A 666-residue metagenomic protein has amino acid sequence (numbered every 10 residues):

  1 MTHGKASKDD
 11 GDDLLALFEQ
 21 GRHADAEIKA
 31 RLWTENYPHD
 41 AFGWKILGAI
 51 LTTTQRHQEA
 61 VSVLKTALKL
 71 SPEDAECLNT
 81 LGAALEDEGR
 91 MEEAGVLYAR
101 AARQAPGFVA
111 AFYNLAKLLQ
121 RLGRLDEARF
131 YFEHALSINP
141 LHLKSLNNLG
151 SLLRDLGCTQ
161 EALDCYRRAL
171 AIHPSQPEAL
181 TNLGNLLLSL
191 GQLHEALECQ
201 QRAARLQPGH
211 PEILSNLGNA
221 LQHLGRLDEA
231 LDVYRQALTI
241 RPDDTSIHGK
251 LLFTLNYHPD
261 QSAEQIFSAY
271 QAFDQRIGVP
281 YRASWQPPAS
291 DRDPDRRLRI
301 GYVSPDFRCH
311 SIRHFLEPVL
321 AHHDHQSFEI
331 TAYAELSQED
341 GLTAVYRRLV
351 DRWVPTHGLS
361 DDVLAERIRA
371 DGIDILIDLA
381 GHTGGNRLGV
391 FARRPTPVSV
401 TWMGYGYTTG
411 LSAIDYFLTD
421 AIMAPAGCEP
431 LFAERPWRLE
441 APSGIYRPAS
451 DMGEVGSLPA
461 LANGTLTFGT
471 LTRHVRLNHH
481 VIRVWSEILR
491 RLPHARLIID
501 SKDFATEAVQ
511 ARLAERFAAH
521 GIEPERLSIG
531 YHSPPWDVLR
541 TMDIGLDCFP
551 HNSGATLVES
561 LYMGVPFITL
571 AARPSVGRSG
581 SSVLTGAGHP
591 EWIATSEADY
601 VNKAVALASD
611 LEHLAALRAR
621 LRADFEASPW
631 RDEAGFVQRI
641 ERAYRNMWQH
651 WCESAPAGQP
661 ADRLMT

Functional and structural regions predicted by a protein language model:
M1-T465, R483, A511, E515-I522 (+6 more regions): Alpha-helical solenoid repeat scaffolds of the TPR/TPR-like class and their adjacent stem/linker regions that mediate
V303, L471-R473, D500, G530: Short hydrophobic "strand-cap" motifs at the C-terminus of beta-strands
E329, H494-R496: Residues at the starts of beta-strands that form the adenosine-phosphate
A334-Q338, R496-A511: Glycosyltransferase donor-sugar binding loop
G469-H480: Substrate-binding clefts and catalytic carboxylate motifs of secreted carbohydrate-active enzymes
T556-L557, G580: Short glycine/serine-rich donor-binding loops of glycosyltransferases
S560-Y562, T585: Short alpha-helix at the nucleotide-sugar/activated-sugar donor binding site of glycosyltransferases and closely
G577-G588: Short acidic/histidine- and often glycine-rich active-site loop of Leloir-type glycosyltransferases that engages
